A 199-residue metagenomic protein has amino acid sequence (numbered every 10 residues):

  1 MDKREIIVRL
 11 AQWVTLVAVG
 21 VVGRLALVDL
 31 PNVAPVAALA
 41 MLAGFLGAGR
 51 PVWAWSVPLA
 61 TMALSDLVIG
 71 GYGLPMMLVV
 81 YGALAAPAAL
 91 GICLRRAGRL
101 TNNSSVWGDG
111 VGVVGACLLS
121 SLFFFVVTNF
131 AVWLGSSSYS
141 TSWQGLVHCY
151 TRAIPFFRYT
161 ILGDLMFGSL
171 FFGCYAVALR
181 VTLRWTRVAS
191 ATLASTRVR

Functional and structural regions predicted by a protein language model:
M1-L46, V52-W53: Hydrophobic transmembrane alpha-helices
M1-V8, G98-D109, T182-R199: Membrane-interfacial, low-structure loops and terminal tails that flank and connect transmembrane helices in multi-pass
D2, I6-L10, A34, P51-V52 (+5 more regions): Hydrophobic, aromatic-rich alpha-helical transmembrane segments and their membrane-interface anchor motifs
V22-G23, A43-R50, L90-L100, C174-T182: Structural signal for the C-terminal ends of transmembrane alpha-helices and the immediately following loop
R24-A34, A60-L94: Interfacial aromatic-anchored transmembrane helix boundaries in multi-pass membrane proteins
A54-L64, V113-S121: Central hydrophobic cores of alpha-helical transmembrane segments in multi-pass integral membrane proteins
Y81-V114: Cytoplasmic juxtamembrane interface segments
N102-W185: Membrane-embedded alpha-helical hairpins and interfacial helices in multi-pass inner-membrane proteins
